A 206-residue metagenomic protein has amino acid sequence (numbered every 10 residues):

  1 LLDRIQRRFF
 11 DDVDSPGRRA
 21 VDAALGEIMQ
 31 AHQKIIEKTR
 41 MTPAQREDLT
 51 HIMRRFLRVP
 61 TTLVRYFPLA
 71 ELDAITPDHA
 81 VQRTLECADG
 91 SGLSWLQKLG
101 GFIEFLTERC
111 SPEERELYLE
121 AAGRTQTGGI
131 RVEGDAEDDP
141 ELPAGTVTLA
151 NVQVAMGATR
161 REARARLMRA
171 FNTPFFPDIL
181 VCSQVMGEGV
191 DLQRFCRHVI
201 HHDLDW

Functional and structural regions predicted by a protein language model:
L1-I179, S183-F195: Helicase motor interdomain insertion/brace
H202-L204: Short beta->alpha connector loops at strand-helix junctions that form conserved, small/polar/Pro-enriched
